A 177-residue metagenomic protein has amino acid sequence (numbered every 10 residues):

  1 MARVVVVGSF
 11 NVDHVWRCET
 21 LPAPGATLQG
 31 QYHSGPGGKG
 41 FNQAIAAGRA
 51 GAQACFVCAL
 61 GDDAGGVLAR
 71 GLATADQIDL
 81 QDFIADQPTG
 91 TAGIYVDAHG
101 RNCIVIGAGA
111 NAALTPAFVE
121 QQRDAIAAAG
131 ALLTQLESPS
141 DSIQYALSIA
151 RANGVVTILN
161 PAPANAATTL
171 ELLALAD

Functional and structural regions predicted by a protein language model:
M1-A59, A64-L68: Glycine-rich phosphate/adenosyl-contacting loop at the front of the ribokinase-like
M1-V7, V67, G71-I84, I94-D177: Ribokinase/PfkB-type carbohydrate-kinase core domain
P22-P24, P36, P88, P116 (+1 more regions): Proline-rich intrinsically disordered, low-complexity coils
K39-Q43, G65, P88-T91, D141-I143: Short glycine/serine/threonine-rich phosphate/pyrophosphate-binding segments that cradle anionic phosphate groups
A50, D76, Q87-G90: Short, basic and Ser/Thr-rich N-terminal targeting/leader segments
